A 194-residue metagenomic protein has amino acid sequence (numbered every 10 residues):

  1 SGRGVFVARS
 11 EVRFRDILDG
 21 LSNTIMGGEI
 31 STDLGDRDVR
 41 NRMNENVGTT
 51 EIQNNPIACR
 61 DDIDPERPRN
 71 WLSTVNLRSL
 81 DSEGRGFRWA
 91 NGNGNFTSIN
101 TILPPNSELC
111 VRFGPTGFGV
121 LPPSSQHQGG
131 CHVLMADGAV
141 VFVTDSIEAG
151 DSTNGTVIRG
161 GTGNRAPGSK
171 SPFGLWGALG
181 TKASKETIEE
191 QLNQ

Functional and structural regions predicted by a protein language model:
S1-Q194: Hydrophobic alpha-helical interface faces used for helix-helix packing
